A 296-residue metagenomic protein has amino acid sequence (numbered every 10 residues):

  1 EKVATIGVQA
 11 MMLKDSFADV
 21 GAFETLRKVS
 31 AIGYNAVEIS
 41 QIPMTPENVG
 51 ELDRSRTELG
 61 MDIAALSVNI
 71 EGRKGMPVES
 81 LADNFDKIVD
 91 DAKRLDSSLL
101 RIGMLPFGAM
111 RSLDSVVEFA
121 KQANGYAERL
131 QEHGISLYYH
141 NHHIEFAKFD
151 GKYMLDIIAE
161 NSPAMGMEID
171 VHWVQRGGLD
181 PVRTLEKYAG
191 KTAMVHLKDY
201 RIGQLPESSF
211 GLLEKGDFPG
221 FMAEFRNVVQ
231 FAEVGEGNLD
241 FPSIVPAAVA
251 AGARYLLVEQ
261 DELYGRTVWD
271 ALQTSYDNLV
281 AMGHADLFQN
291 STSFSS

Functional and structural regions predicted by a protein language model:
E1-S98, I135, G166, D277-S296: N-terminal pre-domain/capping segments
K14-D19, I39-V49, I70-A82, F107-R111 (+6 more regions): Acidic-and-aromatic substrate-binding clefts and catalytic sites of carbohydrate-active enzymes
L26, V49-D53, F85-V89, A120-A127 (+4 more regions): Generic structural signal for well-ordered alpha-helices, preferentially at hydrophobic/aromatic core positions
E38, A65, R101, Y138 (+3 more regions): Conserved beta-strand positions in the central sheet of alpha/beta enzyme cores
D62, G75-M167, K187, W269-D270: Active-site acidic/histidine proton-transfer and metal-coordination neighborhood in alpha/beta enzyme cores
E132-A232: Acidic/histidine-rich catalytic cores of soluble enzymes
L213-G216, G237-V245, Y255-V258: H/E-rich (His + Asp/Glu) clusters that bind or coordinate divalent metals
Y255-M282: C-terminal/domain-terminus segments
